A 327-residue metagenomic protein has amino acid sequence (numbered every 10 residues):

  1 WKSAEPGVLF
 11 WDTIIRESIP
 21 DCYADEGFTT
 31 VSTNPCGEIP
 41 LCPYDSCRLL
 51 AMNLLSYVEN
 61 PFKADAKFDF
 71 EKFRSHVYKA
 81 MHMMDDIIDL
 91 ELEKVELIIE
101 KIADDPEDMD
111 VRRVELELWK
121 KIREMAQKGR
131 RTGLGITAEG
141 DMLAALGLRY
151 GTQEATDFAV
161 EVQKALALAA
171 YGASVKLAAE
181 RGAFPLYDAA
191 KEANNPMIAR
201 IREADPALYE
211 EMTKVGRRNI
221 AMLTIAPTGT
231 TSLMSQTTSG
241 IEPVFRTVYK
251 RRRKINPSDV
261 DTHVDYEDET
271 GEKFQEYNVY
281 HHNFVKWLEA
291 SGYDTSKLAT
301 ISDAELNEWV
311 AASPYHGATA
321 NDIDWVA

Functional and structural regions predicted by a protein language model:
W1-F62, A221-L223, T228-S235, S239-P243: Catalytic nucleotidyl-transfer cores of nucleotide-processing enzymes
L9-F10, G135-A138, A170: Residue-level detector of well-ordered alpha-helical segments, enriched for hydrophobic/aromatic packing positions
G37-P40, I88-E93, I198, R202 (+2 more regions): Catalytic alpha/beta core of large soluble enzyme barrels
S46-L134, A144, L288-S296, I301: Long, charged, mostly alpha-helical binding arms that flank functional sites
L50-A51, R130-A145, E161-K164, T230-L233: Contiguous, well-ordered alpha-helical segments that form the cores/surfaces of helical PPI scaffolds
D65-D69, K121-M125, Q153-Q163, R246-I255 (+1 more regions): Short beta-alpha connecting loops at secondary-structure transitions that line or flank enzyme active sites
H76-R123, Q127, R149-T228, Q236: Internal maturation/activation junctions in enzymes
